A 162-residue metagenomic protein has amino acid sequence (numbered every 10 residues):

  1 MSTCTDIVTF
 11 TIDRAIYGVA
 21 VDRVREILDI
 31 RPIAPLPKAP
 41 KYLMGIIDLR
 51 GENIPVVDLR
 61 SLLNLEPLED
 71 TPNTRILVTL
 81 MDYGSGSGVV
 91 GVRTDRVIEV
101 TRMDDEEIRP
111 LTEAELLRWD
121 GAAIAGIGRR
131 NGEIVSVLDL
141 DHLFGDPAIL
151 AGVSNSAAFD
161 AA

Functional and structural regions predicted by a protein language model:
M1-A162: An acidic, low-aromatic, low-complexity terminal/linker signal
